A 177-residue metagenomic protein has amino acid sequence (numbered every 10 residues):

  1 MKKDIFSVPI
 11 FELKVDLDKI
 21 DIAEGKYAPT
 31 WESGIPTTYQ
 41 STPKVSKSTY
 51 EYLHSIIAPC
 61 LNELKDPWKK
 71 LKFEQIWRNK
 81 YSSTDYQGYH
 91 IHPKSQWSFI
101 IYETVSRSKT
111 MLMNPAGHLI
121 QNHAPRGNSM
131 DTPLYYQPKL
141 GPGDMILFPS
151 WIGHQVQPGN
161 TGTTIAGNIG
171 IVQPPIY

Functional and structural regions predicted by a protein language model:
M1-K69, W77, Y86: Non-heme Fe(II)/2-oxoglutarate
I10, F73-Q75, K94-S98, R107 (+1 more regions): Extracellular structured ligand-interaction cores
V15-K19, S82, E103-V105, N114 (+1 more regions): Non-catalytic surface loops within mature trypsin-like serine protease
Q40-Y50, H54, K70, M111-R126 (+2 more regions): Contiguous hydrophobic segments
N79-L147, Q157: Catalytic core of non-heme Fe(II) oxygenases with the double-stranded beta-helix
S98-I101, L147, T161-P175: A short hydrophobic beta-strand segment most commonly corresponding to one strand of the jelly-roll/cupin
I152-Q155: Short, charged beta-turn/beta-strand-edge "cap" motif at the junction between a beta-strand and an adjacent loop
